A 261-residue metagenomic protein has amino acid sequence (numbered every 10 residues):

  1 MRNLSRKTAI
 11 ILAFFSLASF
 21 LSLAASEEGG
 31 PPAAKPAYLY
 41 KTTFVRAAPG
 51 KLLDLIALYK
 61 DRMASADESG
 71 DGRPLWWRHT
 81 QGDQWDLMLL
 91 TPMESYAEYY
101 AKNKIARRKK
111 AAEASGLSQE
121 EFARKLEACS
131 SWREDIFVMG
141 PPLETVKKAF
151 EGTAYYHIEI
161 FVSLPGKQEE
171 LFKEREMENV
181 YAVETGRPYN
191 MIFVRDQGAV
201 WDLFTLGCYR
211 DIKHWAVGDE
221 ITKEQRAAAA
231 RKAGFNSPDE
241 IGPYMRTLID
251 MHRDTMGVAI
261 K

Functional and structural regions predicted by a protein language model:
M1-R6: N-terminal secretory signal peptides that target proteins for export/translocation
A9-S22: Bacterial N-terminal signal peptides
A24-K261: Short S/T/G/P-rich N-terminal loop/turn motif that feeds into the first structured element of a domain
